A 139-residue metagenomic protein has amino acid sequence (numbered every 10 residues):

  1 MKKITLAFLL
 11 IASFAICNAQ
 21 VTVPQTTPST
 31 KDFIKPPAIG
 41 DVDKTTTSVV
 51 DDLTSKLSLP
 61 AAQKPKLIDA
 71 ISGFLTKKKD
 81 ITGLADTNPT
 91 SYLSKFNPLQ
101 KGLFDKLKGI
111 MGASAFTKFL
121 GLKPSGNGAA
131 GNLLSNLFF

Functional and structural regions predicted by a protein language model:
M1-T26: Bacterial Sec-dependent N-terminal signal peptides
C17, L75-K78, N127-A130: A short hydrophobic/aromatic micro-motif that marks alpha-helical segments and, especially, helix-coil
Q20-P65, N136-F138: Immediate post-signal-peptide N-terminus of mature secreted/exported proteins
V49-I110: Amphipathic alpha-helical segments
I110-F139: Amphipathic, charged alpha-helical segments and their helix-to-coil junctions in extracytoplasmic/peripheral assemblies
